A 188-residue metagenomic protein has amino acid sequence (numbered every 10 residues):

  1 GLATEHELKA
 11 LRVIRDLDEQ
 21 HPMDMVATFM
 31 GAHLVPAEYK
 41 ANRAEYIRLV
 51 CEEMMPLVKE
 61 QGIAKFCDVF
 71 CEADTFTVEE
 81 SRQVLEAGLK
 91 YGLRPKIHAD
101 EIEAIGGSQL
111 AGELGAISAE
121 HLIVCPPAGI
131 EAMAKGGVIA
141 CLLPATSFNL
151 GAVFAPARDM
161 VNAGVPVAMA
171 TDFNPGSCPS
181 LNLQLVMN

Functional and structural regions predicted by a protein language model:
G1-Q109: Metal-coordinating catalytic core of metallo-dependent amide/deamination hydrolases
A10-V13, R43-Y46, L85, E113-I117 (+3 more regions): Short, hinge-like loop/turn segments at secondary-structure boundaries
V26-T28, K96-H98, E120, I139-C141 (+1 more regions): Structural detector of well-ordered beta-strand residues that form the stable sheet scaffold of enzyme domains
E45-K65, L110-A128, G164-V167, N188: Structural recognition of alpha->loop->beta junctions
C67, A111, A119, M133 (+2 more regions): Conserved, mostly hydrophobic/aromatic
D68-A73, R94-E101, A116-P126, L143-N149: Catalytic beta/alpha-barrel core
G88-P95, G112-L114, L142-P144, G151-N188: His/Asp/Glu-enriched, well-ordered alpha-helical/loop segment that forms or immediately abuts the divalent-metal
G106-G107, A128-G129, A155-P156: Short acidic active-site motifs
